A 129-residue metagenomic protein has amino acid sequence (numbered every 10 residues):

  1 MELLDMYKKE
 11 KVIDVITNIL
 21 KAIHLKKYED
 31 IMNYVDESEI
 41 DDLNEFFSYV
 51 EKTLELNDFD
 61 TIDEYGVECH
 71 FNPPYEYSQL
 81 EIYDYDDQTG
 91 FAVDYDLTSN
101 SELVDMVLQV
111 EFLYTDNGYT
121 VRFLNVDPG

Functional and structural regions predicted by a protein language model:
M1-K21: Short, low-complexity N-terminal intrinsically disordered segments enriched in polar/charged residues
D14-N18, N33, F71-P73: UBC/E2-like fold recognition across ubiquitin and ubiquitin-like conjugation systems, capturing catalytically active
I23, E39, S78-E81: Central antiparallel beta-sheet cores of small beta-barrel/beta-sandwich binding domains
K26-S38: Short, well-ordered alpha-helical segments enriched in acidic and aromatic residues
V35-P73: Short solvent-exposed beta->alpha transition segments
H70-G129: Exposed beta-sheet edge and beta->alpha loop/turn motif
